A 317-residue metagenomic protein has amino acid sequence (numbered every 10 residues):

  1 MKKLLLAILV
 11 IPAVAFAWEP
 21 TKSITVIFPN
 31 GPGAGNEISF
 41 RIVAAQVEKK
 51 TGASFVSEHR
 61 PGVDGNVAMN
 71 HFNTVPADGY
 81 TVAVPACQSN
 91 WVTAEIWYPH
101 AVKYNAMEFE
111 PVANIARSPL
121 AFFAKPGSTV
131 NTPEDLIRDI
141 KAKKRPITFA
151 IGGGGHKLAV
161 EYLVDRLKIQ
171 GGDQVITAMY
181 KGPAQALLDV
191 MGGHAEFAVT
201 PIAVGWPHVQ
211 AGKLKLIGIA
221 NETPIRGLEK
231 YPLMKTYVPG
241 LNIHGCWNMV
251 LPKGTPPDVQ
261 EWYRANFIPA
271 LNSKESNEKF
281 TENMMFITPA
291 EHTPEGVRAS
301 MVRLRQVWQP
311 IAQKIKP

Functional and structural regions predicted by a protein language model:
M1-L4: Positively charged n-region of N-terminal signal peptides that target proteins for export
L9-A17: Hydrophobic h-region of N-terminal signal peptides that target proteins for export in Gram-negative bacteria
A17-E108, G155-H156, K168-F197, P289 (+1 more regions): N-terminal (or domain-start) structured segment
W18-S23, H71-T81, E95-Q185, M234 (+2 more regions): Hinge/capping helix and adjacent helix->loop/strand transition within the periplasmic-binding protein
T21-S23, P257-P317: An extracytoplasmic/periplasmic, membrane-proximal ligand-sensing/linker region
G35-S39, V43, D64, A68 (+13 more regions): Stable alpha-helical elements in mature extracytoplasmic
Q88-H100, K157-I169, E196-K230: A ligand-binding cleft/hinge motif common to bilobed small-molecule-binding domains
